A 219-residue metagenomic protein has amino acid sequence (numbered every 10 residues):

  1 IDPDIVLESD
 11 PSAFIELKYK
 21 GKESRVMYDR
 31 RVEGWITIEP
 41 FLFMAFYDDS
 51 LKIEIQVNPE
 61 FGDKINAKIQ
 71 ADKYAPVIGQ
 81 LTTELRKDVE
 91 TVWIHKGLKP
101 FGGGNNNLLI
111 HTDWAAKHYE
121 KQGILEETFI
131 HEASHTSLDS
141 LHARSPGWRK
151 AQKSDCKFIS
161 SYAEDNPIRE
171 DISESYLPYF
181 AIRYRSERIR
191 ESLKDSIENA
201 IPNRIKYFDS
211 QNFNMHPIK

Functional and structural regions predicted by a protein language model:
D2-L109: Auxiliary, metal-adjacent structural segments of Zn-dependent hydrolase domains
T83, S134-H142, P178-I182, F213: Sec-exported extracytoplasmic/periplasmic mature domains
K96-L98, W114, H142: A mature extracytoplasmic/lumenal domain signature
F101-N105, T136-A151: A structural motif
H111-T128: Short pre-active-site segment immediately N-terminal to the catalytic Zn-binding motif
G123-H142, S173: Active-site recognition of the HExxH zinc-binding catalytic motif
K150-K219: Metalloprotease/metallohydrolase-associated module, dominated by Zn2+-dependent proteases
